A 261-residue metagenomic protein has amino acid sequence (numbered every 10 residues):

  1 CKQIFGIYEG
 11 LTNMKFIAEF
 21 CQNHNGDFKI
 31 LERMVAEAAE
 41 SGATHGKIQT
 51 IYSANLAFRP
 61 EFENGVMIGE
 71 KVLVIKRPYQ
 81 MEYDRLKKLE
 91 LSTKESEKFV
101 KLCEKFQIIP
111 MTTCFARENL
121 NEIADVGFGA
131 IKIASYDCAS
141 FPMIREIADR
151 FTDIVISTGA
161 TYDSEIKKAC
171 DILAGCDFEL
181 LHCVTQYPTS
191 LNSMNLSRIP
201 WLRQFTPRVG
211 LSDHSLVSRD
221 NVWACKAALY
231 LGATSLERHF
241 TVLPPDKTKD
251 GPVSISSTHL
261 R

Functional and structural regions predicted by a protein language model:
C1-R261: Catalytic cores and adjacent flexible loops of soluble metabolic enzymes that perform enolate/carbanion chemistry on
